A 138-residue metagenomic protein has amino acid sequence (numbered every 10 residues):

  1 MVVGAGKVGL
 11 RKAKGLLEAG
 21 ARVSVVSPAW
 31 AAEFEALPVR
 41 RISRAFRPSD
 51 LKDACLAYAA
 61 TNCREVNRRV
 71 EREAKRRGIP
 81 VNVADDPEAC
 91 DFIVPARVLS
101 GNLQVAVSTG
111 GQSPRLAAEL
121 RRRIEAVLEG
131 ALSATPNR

Functional and structural regions predicted by a protein language model:
M1-K14, N137-R138: Glycine-rich adenosine-cofactor-binding loop
G6-V8, R64-E65, G111: Residue-level detector of alpha-helix initiation sites
R11, L17-E35: NAD(P)-binding Rossmann-fold cofactor-contacting core
V23, R41, G78-V81: Hydrophobic beta-strand scaffold residues
S27, I42-A45, D85: Short loop/edge segments at beta-strand edges and connector loops that shape dinucleotide/nucleotide cofactor-binding
E35-K52: Glycine-rich, highly charged phosphate/nucleotide-binding loops
L56-T61, N67-V94: ADP-ribose/adenylate-binding Rossmann-like module
P95-R138: Adenosine-phosphate binding glycine-rich loop
